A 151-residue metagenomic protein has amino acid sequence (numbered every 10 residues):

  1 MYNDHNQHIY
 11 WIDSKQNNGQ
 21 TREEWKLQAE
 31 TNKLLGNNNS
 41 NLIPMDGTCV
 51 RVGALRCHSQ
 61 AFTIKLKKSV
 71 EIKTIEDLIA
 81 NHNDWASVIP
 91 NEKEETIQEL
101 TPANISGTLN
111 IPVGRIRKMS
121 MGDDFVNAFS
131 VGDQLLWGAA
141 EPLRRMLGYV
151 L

Functional and structural regions predicted by a protein language model:
M1-L78: Active-site-lining helix/loop region of Rossmann-like oxidoreductase modules
I43-L151: C-terminal active-site/capping subdomain that shapes the small-molecule cofactor and substrate pocket of enzyme
